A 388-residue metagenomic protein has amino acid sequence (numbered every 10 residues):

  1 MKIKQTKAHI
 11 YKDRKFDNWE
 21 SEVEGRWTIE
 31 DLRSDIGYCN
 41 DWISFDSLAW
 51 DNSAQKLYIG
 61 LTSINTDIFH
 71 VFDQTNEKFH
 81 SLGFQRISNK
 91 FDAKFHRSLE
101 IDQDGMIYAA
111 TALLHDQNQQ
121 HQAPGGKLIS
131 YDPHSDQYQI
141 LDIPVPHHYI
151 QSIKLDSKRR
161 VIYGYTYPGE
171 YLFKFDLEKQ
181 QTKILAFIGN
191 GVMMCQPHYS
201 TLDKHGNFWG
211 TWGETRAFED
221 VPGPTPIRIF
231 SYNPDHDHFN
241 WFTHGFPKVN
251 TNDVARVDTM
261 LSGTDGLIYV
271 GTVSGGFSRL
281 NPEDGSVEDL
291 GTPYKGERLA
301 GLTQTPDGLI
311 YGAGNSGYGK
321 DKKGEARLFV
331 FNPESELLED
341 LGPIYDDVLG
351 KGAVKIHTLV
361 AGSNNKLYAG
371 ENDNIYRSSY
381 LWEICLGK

Functional and structural regions predicted by a protein language model:
R33-D67: Beta-strand-rich domains and repeat architectures in extracellular enzymes and scaffolds, especially beta-propellers
S34-D41, G83-F91, D142-P146, A186-V192 (+3 more regions): Surface loop/turn motifs at the tips and blade-to-blade linkers of beta-strand repeat domains
W42-A49, F91-L99, H148-K154, V192-T201 (+3 more regions): Repeated scaffold domains used in trafficking and secretory/extracellular systems, primarily beta-propellers
W50-A54, I101-D104, L155-R159, L202-H205 (+3 more regions): Residue-level detector of Asp-centered blade-edge/turn motifs that repeat once per structural unit in beta-propeller
K56-G60, I107-Y108, V161-G164, N207-G210 (+3 more regions): Conserved beta-propeller blade signature
T62-T66, D116-G125, Y167-P168, A217-T225 (+3 more regions): Short, solvent-exposed loop/turn segments at conserved positions within beta-propeller repeat blades
D73-E77, D132-D136, D176-Q180, N233-D237 (+3 more regions): Short loop/turn segments that connect beta-strands within beta-propeller blades
A353-K388: Blade-level signature of beta-propeller repeat domains, shared across WD40, Kelch, NHL, RCC1 and BNR/Asp-box propellers
